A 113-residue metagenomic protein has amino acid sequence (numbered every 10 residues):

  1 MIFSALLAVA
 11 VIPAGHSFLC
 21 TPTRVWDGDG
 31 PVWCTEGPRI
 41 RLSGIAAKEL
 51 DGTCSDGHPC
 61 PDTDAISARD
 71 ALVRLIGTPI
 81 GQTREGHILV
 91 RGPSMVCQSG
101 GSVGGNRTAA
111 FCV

Functional and structural regions predicted by a protein language model:
I2-V113: Small beta-barrel nucleic-acid-binding modules, primarily SNase/OB-fold domains and secondarily Tudor-like barrels
